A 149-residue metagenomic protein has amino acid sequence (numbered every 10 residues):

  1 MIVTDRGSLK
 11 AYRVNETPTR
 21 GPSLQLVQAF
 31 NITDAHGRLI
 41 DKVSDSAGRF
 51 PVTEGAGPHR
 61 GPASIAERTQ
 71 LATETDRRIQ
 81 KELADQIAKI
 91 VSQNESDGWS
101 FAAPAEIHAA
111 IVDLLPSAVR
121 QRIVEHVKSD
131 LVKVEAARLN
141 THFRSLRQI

Functional and structural regions predicted by a protein language model:
M1-I149: Terminal alpha-helical anchor/extension segments at protein ends
